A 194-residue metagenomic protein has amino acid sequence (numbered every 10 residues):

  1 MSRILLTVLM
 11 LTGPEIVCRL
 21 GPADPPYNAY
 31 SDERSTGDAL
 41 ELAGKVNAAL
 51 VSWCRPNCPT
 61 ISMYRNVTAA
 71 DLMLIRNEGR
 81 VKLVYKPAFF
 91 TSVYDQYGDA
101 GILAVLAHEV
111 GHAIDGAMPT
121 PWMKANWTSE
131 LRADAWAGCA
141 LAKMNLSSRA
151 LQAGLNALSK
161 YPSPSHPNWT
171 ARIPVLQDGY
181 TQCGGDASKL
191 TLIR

Functional and structural regions predicted by a protein language model:
M1-T7: Sec-dependent signal peptide recognition, specifically the positively charged N-region followed immediately by
T7, R19-P22, K45, Q96 (+2 more regions): Alpha-helical protein-protein interaction elements
T12-T91, P121, L131, A142-R194: C-terminal capping/extension segments of zinc metalloprotease domains
A88-A104, M123-A125: Short pre-active-site segment immediately N-terminal to the catalytic Zn-binding motif
V110-N126, A140-N145: Catalytic Zn2+-binding segment of zinc metalloproteases
T128-A135, C139: A broad detector of short, well-ordered amphipathic alpha-helices that serve as recognition/interaction surfaces
